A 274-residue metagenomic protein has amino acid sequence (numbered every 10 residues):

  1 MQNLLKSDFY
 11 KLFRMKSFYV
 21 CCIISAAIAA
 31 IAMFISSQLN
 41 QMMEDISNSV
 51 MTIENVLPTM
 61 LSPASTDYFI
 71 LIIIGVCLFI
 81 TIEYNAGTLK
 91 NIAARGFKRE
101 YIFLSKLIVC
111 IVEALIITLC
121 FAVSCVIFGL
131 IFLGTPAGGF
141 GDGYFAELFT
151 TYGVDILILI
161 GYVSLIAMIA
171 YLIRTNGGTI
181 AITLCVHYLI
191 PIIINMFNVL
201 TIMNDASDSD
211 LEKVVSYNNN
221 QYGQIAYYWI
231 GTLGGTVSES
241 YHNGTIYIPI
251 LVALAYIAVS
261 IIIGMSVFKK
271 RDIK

Functional and structural regions predicted by a protein language model:
M1-S25: Aromatic- and glycine-rich beta-strand/loop motifs that create alpha-glucan
S17-F18, K98-L104, T175-G178: Membrane-helix interface segments
C22-F79, L104-R174, T183, V199 (+3 more regions): Secretory targeting signals
I72-V76, N85, L89, S124 (+5 more regions): Hydrophobic/aromatic residues in alpha-helical transmembrane segments
V76-E100, L107: Transmembrane helix boundary and interhelical loop/hinge segments in multi-pass membrane proteins
I82, R95, L130, Y171 (+1 more regions): Transmembrane helix-loop junction
L251-K274: Junction motif at the cytosolic side of a transmembrane helix
